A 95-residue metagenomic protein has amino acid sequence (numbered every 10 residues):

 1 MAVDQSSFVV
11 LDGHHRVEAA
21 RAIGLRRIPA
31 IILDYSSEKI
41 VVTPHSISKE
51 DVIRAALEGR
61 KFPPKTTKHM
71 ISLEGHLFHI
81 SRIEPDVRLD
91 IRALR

Functional and structural regions predicted by a protein language model:
M1-V9, H14-S46: A short, basic-hydrophobic beta/loop patch
Y35-H76: Amphipathic, charge-rich alpha-helical segments that serve as recognition/docking helices
R82-R95: Glycine-rich, aromatic-bearing surface loops/beta-hairpins
